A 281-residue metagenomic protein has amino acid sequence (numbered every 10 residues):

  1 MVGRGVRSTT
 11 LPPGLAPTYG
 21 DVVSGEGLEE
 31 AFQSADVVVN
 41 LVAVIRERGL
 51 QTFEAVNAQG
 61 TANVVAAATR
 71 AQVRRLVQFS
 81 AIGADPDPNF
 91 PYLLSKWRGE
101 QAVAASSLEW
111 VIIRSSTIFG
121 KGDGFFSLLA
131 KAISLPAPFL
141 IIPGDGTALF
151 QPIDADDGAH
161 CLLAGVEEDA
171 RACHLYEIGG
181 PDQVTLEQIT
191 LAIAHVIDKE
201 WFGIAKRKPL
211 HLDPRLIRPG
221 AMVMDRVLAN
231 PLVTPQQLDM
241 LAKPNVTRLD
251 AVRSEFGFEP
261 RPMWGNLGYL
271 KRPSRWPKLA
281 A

Functional and structural regions predicted by a protein language model:
R7-L11, L15-N63, A67-R70, I82-D85: NAD(P)H-binding glycine-rich loop region in Rossmannoid oxidoreductase-like domains and their noncatalytic homologs
V38, G158, L162, I178 (+3 more regions): Non-catalytic, hydrophobic alpha-helical segments
N63, G124-F126, G144-V166, C173-E177 (+1 more regions): Substrate-positioning beta->alpha
S80, Q101-G122, P136: Conserved beta-loop-beta element that borders a ligand/cofactor-binding pocket
P88-F90, V111-A130, A148-L149, A155 (+1 more regions): Flexible, glycine-rich beta-alpha linker
T147-D156, I178-V196, L210-M222, R261-P262: Substrate-binding strand-loop-helix patch in Rossmann-like NAD(P)-dependent oxidoreductase/epimerase domains
H195-K243, A280-A281: Terminal hydrophobic/aromatic helix or amphipathic segment near a protein terminus
T247-A281: Amphipathic terminal alpha-helices
